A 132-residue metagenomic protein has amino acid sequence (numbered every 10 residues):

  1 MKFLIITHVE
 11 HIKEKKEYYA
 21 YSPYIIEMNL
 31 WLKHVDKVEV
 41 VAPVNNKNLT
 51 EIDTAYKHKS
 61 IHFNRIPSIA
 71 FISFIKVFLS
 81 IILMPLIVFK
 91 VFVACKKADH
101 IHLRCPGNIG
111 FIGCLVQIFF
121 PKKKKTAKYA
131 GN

Functional and structural regions predicted by a protein language model:
M1-I52: N-terminal subdomain of nucleotide-sugar transferases
M1-K2, K122-K124: Residues that mark the start of a beta-strand
E10-E14, I72-F74, K128-N132: A short, histidine- and acid-enriched strand-loop-helix "catalytic/donor-clamping" loop that lines the nucleotide-sugar
Y19-P23, L83, N132: Nucleotide-sugar donor phosphate/pyrophosphate-binding loop at the beta->alpha transition of glycosyltransferases
K33, H58, F120-K122: Short, well-ordered coil/turn elements that cap or connect secondary structure elements
D36-F74: N-terminal strand-loop element at the rim of the active site of nucleotide-sugar-dependent glycosyltransferases
A70-I101, G110-F111, F119: An amphipathic, basic-hydrophobic alpha-helix
H100-P121, A127-G131: An aromatic- and histidine-rich active-site surface loop
